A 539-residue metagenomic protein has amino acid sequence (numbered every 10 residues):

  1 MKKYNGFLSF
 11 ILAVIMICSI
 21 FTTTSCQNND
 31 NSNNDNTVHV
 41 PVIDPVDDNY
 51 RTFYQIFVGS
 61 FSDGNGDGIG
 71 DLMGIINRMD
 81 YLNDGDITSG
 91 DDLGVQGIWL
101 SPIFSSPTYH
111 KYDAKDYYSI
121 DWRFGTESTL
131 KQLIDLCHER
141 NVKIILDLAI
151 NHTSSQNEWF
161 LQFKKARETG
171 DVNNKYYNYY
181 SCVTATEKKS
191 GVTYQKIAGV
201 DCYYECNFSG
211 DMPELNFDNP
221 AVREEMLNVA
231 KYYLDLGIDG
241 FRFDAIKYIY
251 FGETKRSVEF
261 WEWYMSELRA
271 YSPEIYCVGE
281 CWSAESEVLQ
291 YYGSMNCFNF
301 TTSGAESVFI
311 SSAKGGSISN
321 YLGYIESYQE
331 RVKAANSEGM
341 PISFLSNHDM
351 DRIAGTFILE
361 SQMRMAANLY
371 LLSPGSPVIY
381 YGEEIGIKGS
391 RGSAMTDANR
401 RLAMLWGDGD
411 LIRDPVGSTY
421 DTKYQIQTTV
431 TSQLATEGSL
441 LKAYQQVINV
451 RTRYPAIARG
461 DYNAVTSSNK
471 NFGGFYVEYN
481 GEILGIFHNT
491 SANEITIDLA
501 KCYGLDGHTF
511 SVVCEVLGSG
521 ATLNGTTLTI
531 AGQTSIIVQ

Functional and structural regions predicted by a protein language model:
M1-I11: Bacterial N-terminal signal peptides that target proteins for export
I11-I20: Bacterial N-terminal signal peptides
T22-S25: C-terminal motif of bacterial Sec signal peptides marking the signal peptidase cleavage site
H39-N216, A221-E224, D235, I246-Y292: Acidic/aromatic-lined carbohydrate-recognition and catalytic surfaces of CAZymes acting on diverse glycans
D48, N347, T356-T496, C502-G504: Loop/helix patches that line or flank the sugar-binding groove of alpha-linked glycan CAZymes
V95, I238, S294, G375-S376: A structural motif
I134-V142, N151-H152, N157-T169, N228-V229 (+10 more regions): Active-site-proximal helices and loops of the catalytic beta/alpha 8
L523-Q539: C-terminal beta-strand-rich structural cap/linker in extracellular carbohydrate-active enzymes
